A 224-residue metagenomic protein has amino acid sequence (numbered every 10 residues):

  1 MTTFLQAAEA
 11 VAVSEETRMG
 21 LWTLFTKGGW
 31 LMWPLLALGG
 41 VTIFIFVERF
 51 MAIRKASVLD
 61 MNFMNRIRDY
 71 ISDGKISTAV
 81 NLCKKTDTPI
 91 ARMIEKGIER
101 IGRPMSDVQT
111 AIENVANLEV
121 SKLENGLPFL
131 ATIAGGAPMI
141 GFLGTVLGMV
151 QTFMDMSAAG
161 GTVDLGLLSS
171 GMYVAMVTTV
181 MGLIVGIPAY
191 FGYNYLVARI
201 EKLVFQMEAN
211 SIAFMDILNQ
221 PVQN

Functional and structural regions predicted by a protein language model:
M1-T3: N-terminal hydrophobic targeting signals that begin at the initiator methionine
L5-N62: Hydrophobic membrane-targeting segments
G29, I43, A79, I94 (+3 more regions): Residue-level signature of catalytic and energy-coupling elements of molecular machines, predominantly ATP/GTP-dependent
M32-I45, A131-P138, V185-A189: Alpha-helical transmembrane segments of integral membrane proteins
V47-A52, I187-R199: Alpha-helical transmembrane segments of multi-pass membrane proteins
S57-L143, L147-T162, F191-N224: Predominantly long cytosolic amphipathic alpha-helical stalk/bundle segments
G166-N194: Pore-lining and gate-forming transmembrane alpha-helices of multi-pass membrane transport proteins
